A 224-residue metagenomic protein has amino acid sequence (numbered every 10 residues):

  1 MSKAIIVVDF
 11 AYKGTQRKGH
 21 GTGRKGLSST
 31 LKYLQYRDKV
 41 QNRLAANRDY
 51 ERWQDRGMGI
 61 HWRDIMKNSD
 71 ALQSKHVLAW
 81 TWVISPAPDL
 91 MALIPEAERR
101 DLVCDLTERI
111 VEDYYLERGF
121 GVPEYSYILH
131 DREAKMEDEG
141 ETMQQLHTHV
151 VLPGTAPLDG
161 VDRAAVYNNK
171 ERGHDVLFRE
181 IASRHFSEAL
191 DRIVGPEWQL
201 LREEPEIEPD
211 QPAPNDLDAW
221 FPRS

Functional and structural regions predicted by a protein language model:
M1-S224: N-terminal nicking endonuclease/strand-transfer module with a His-rich metal-binding environment and a catalytic Tyr
